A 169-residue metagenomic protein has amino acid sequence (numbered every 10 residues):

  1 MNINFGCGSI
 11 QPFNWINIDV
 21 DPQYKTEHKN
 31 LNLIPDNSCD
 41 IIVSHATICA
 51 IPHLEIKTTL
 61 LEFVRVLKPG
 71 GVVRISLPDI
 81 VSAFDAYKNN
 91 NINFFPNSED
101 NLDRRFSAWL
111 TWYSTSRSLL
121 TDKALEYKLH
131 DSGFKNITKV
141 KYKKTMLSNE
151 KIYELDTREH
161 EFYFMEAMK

Functional and structural regions predicted by a protein language model:
M1-G8: Conserved class I S-adenosyl-L-methionine
I3, I18, P78: Active-site flanking residues adjacent to catalytic metal/cofactor-binding acidic residues
S9-D36, S44, K141-Y142, M146 (+1 more regions): Adenosine-cofactor binding site in Rossmann-like domains, unifying the SAM/SAH pocket of S-adenosylmethionine-dependent
D36-N37, G70: Beta-strand-connecting loops/turns
I41-T47, I56: A short beta-strand submotif of the Rossmann-like class I SAM-dependent methyltransferase core that lines
E55-T58, E62, K68, V72-M168: S-adenosyl-L-methionine-dependent methyltransferase catalytic module, highlighting the catalytic core
